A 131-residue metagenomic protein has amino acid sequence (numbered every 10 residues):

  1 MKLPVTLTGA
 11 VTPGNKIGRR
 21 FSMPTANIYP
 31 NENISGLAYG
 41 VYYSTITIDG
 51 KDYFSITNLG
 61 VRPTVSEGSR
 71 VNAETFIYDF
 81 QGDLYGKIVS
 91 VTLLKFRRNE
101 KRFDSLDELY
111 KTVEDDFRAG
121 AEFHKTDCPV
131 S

Functional and structural regions predicted by a protein language model:
K2-S131: Phosphate/ribose-recognition catalytic cores of enzymes acting on nucleotide-derived substrates
